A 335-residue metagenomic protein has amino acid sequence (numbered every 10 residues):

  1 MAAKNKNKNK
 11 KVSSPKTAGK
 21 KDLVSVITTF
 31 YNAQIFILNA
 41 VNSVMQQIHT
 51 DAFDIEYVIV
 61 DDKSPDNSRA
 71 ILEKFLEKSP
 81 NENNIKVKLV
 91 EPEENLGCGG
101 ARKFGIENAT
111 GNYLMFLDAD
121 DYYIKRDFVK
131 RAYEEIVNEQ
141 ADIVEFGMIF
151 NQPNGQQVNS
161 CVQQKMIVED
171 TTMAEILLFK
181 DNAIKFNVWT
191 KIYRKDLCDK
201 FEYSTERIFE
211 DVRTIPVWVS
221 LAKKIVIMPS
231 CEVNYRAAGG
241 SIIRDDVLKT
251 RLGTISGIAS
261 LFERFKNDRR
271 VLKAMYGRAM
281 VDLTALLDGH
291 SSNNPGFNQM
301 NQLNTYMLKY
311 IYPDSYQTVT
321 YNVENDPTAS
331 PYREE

Functional and structural regions predicted by a protein language model:
M1-K4, K8-A18, H290-E335: Membrane-interface aromatic/basic loop that binds lipid-linked glycans or pyrophosphate carriers, typified by
A2, N9-I255, E334: Nucleotide-sugar donor-binding/catalytic module of glycosyltransferases that assemble extracellular/cell-envelope
V60, L283-S292: Active-site activation/catalytic loop segments of kinase-like enzymes and analogous catalytic loops in related
L76, P80, V137, D181-N182 (+6 more regions): Generic secondary-structure transition motif, activating predominantly at the C-termini of alpha-helices
S220, S260-E263, A285-D288: Short glycine/serine- and small hydrophobic-enriched flexible loop segments
E232-A238, R244-K273, N293-P313: Catalytic core of nucleotide-sugar-dependent glycosyltransferases
L261-G277, V323-E335: Long, charge-rich low-complexity segments
A274-L286: Amphipathic alpha-helical repeat scaffolds of TPR domains
